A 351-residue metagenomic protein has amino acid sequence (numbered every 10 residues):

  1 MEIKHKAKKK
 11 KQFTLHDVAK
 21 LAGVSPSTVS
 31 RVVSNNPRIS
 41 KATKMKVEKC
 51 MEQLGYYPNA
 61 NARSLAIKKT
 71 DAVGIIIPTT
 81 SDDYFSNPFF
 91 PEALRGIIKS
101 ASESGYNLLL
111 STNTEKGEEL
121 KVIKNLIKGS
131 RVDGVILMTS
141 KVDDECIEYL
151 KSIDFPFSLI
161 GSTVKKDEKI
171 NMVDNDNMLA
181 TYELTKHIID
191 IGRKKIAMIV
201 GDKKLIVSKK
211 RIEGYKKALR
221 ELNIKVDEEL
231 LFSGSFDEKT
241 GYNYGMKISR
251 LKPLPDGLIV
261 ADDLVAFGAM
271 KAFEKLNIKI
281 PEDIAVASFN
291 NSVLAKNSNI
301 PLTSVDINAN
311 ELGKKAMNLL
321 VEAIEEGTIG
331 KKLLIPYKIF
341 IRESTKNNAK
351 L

Functional and structural regions predicted by a protein language model:
M1-D71, K346, K350: N-terminal helix-turn-helix DNA-binding module of bacterial transcription factors
E2-H5, L54-K121: Amphipathic helical "hinge" segments at domain boundaries
T79-E92, L110-E118, V173-E183, I199-Y244 (+4 more regions): Hinge/beta->alpha junction and helix N-cap segments in small-molecule ligand-binding domains
E119-R131, G241-L254: Short, well-structured alpha-helical segments in soluble
V135: Intrinsically disordered, low-complexity polar regions and short flexible loop motifs
M138-Y182, K204, L264, N290-L302: Flexible loop/hinge segments that line or gate small-molecule binding clefts
Y244-L351: Flexible loop/turn connectors
